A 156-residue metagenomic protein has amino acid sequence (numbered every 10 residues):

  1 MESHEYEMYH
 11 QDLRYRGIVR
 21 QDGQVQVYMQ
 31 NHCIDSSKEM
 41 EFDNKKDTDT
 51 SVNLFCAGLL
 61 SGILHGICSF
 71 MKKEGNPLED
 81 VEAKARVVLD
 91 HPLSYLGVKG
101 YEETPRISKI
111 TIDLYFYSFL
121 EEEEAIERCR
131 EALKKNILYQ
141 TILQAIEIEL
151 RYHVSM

Functional and structural regions predicted by a protein language model:
M1-A57, C68-M156: Extended beta-strand/beta-hairpin segments
G62-I63: Alpha-helical metal-binding/catalytic segments enriched in His/Glu/Asp
